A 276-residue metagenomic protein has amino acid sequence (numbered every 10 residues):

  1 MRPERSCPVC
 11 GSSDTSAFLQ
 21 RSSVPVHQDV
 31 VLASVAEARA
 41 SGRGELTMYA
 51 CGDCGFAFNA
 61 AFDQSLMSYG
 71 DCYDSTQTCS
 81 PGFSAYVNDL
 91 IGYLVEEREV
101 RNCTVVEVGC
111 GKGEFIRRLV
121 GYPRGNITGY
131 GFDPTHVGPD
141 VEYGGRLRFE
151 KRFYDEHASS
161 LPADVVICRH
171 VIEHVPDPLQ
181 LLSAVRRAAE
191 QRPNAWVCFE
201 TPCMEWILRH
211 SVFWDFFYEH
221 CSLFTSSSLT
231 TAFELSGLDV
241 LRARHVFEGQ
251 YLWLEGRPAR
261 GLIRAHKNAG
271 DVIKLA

Functional and structural regions predicted by a protein language model:
M1-G82, R244, E255: N-terminal juxtadomain amphipathic helix that follows a signal peptide/anchor or precedes a small N-terminal auxiliary
V26-D29, V197-S222, S226-T230: Short, glycine-/aromatic-enriched active-site segment of Class I SAM-dependent methyltransferases
R101-G111: Conserved class I S-adenosyl-L-methionine
K112-R124: Conserved SAM-binding loop of SAM-dependent methyltransferases across substrates and taxa, primarily the Class I
E142-E156: Conserved SAM-binding strand-loop segment of SAM-dependent methyltransferases
I167: A conserved beta-strand element that flanks and buttresses the S-adenosyl-L-methionine
L179-W196: A short glycine-rich, Lys/Arg-flanked "PGG" loop and its adjoining helix->strand segment in the class I
L241, G249-A276: Flexible, glycine-/basic-rich loop-and-beta segments that form/coincide with the SAM-dependent methyltransferase
